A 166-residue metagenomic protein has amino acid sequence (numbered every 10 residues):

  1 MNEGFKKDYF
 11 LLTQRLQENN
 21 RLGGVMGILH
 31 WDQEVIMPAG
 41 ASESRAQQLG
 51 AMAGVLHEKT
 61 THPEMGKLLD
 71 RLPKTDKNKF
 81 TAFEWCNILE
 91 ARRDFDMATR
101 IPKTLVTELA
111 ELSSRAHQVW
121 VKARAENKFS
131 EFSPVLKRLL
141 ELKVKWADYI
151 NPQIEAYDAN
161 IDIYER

Functional and structural regions predicted by a protein language model:
N2-R166: A well-structured
